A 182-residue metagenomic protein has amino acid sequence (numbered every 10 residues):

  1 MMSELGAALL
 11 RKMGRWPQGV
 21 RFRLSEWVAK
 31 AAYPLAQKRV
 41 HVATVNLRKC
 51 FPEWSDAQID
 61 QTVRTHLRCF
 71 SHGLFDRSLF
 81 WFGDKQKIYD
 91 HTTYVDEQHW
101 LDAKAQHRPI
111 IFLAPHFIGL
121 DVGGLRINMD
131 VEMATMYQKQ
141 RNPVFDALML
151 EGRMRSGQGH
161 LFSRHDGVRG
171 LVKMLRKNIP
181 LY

Functional and structural regions predicted by a protein language model:
M1-I111, I118-G119: Membrane-proximal helical "anchor" segments flanking the first transmembrane region of inner-membrane enzymes
W81-Y182: Soluble catalytic domains of membrane acyltransferases
